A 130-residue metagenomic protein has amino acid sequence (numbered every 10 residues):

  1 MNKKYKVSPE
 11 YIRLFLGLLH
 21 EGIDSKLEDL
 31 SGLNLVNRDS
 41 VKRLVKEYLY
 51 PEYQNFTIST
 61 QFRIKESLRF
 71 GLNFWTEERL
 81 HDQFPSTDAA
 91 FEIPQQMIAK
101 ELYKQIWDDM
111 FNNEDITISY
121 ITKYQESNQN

Functional and structural regions predicted by a protein language model:
M1-K46, E114: Short terminal alpha-helical segments
Y5, Y11, Y48-Y53, Y103 (+2 more regions): Sequence-level detector for tyrosine residue identity
P9, F62-E66, K100, K104: Non-catalytic, well-ordered alpha-helical scaffold segments
L14, L44, Y48, S67 (+3 more regions): Charge-rich, solvent-exposed alpha-helical interaction surfaces
G17-D24, Y50, Q54, I58 (+4 more regions): Generic surface-pattern signal
S25-W75: Amphipathic alpha-helical interaction modules
R79-N130: Amphipathic alpha-helical binding modules
